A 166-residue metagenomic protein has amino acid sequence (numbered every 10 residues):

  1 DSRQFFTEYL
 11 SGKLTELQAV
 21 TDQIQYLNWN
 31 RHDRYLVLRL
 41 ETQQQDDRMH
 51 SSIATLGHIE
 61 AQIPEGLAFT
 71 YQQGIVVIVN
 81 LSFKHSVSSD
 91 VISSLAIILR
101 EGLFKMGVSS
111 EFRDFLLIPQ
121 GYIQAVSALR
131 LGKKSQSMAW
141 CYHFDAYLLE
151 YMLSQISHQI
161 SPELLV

Functional and structural regions predicted by a protein language model:
S2-F6, S11-V166: Cytosolic nucleotide-utilizing catalytic cores of signal-transduction proteins
